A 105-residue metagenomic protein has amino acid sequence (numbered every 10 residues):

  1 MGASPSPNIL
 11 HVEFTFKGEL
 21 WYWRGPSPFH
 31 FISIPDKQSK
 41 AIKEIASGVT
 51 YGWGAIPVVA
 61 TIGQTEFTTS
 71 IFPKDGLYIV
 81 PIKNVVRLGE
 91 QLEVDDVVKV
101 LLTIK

Functional and structural regions predicted by a protein language model:
P5-L77, V94-T103: Long, compositionally biased stretches
A46, I82-L88: Short alpha-helix capping/helix-loop boundary micro-motifs
